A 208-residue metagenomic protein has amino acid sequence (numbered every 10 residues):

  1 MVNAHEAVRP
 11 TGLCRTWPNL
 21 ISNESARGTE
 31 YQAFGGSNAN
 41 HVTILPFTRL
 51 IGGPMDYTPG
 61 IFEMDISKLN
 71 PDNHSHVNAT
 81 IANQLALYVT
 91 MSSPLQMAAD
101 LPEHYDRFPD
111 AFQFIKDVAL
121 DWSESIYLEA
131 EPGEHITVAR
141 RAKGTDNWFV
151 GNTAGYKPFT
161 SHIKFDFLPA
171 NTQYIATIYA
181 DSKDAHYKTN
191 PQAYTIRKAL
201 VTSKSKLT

Functional and structural regions predicted by a protein language model:
M1-S75: Aromatic- and carboxylate-enriched substrate-binding clefts and catalytic-loop regions of carbohydrate-active enzymes
V2, T90, V150: Conserved, mostly hydrophobic/aromatic
R9-C14, M64-I66, M97-A99, D106-P109 (+3 more regions): Flexible loop/turn segments at secondary-structure boundaries
F47, H76-T80, Y105: Hydrophobic alpha-helical scaffolding
A82-E129: Catalytic cores of secreted or luminal carbohydrate-active enzymes
S125-L128, T137-A139, W148, I196 (+1 more regions): Beta-strand-rich interaction surfaces with strong enrichment in secreted/lumenal proteins
E131-A170: Carbohydrate-binding surface patches
G155-T208: C-terminal beta-sandwich/jelly-roll accessory domains of carbohydrate-active enzymes
